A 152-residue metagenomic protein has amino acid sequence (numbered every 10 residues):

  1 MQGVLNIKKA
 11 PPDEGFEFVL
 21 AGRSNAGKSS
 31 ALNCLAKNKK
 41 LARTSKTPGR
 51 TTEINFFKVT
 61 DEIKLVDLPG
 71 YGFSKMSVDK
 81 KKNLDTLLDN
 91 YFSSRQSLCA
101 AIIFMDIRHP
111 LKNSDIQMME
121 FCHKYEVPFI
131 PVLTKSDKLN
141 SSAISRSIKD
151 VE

Functional and structural regions predicted by a protein language model:
M1-D79: Conserved G1/Walker A P-loop phosphate-binding module
I63, N83-E152: Conserved C-terminal guanine-recognition region of P-loop GTPase G domains, centered on the G4
